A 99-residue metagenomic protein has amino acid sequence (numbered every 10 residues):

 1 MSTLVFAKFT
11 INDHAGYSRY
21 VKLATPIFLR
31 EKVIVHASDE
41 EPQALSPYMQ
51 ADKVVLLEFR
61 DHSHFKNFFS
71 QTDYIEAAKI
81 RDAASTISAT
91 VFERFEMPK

Functional and structural regions predicted by a protein language model:
M1-V54, F59-S70, E93-K99: Short S/T/G/P-rich N-terminal loop/turn motif that feeds into the first structured element of a domain
F65-F68, T72-T90: C-terminal structural segments of small proteins and small subunits
